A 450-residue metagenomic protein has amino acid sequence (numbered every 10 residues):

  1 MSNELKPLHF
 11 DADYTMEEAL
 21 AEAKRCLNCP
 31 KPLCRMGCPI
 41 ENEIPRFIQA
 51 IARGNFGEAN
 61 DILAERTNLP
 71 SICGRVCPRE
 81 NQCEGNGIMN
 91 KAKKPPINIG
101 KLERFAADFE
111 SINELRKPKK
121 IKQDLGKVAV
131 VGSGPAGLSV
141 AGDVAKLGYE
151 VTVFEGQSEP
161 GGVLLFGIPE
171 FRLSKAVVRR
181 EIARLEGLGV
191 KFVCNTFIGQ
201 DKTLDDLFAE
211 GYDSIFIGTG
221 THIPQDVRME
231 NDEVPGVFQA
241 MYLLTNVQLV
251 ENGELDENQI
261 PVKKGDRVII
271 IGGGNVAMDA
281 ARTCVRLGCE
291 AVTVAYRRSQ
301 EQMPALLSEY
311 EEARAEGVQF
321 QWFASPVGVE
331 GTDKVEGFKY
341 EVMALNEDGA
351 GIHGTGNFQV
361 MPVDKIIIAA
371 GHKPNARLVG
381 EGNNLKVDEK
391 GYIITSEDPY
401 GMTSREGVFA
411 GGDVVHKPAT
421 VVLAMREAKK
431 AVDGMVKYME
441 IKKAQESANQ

Functional and structural regions predicted by a protein language model:
M1-F10, L33-E58, E80-D108: Iron-sulfur (Fe-S) cluster-binding segments and ferredoxin-like electron-carrier domains, especially [2Fe-2S]
D13-P32, F56-Q82: Immediate flanking context of iron-sulfur cluster ligation sites
F47, I72-R75, E80-V131, L147 (+3 more regions): FAD-binding core/adjacent interface of flavoenzyme oxidoreductases
V128-T152, A277-V285: N-terminal Rossmann-like FAD-binding beta1-loop-alpha1 element of flavoenzymes
V153, Q157-L188, F192, A281-G328 (+1 more regions): Rossmann-like dinucleotide-binding cores of NAD(P)H-dependent redox enzymes
F197-E210, I215, G331-F358: Conserved beta-strand-loop-beta-strand element in the redox core of flavoprotein oxidoreductases
P235-G265, D348-P418: FAD-site-proximal beta/loop scaffold in flavoenzymes
V414-Q445: A conserved FAD-binding loop/helix module that cradles the flavin
